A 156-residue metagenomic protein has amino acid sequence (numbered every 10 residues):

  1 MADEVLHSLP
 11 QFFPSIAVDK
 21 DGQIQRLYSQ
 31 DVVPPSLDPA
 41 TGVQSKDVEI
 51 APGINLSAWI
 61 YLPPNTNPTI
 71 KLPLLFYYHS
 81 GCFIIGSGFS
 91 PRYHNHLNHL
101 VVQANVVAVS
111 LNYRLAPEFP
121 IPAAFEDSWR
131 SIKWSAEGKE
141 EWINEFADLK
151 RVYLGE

Functional and structural regions predicted by a protein language model:
A2-A17: Short acidic, Pro/Gly- and aromatic-enriched capping/linker segments at domain boundaries
V18-I70: N-terminal cap/lid segment of alpha/beta-hydrolase-fold proteins
P73-L74, Y153: Structural motif
L74, N105-V109, R114: A fold-wide structural signal in alpha/beta-hydrolase
Y77-I85, F89-S90, A108, W134: Serine-hydrolase catalytic-loop signature spanning alpha/beta hydrolases and amidase-signature enzymes
F89-V109: Short amphipathic alpha-helix adjacent to the substrate-entry channel of hydrolases
Y113-I121: Active-site catalytic motif of lipid deacylating hydrolases and related acyltransferases
A136-E156: Gly/Ser-rich "nucleophile elbow"/oxyanion-hole loop immediately N-terminal to the catalytic nucleophile in hydrolases
